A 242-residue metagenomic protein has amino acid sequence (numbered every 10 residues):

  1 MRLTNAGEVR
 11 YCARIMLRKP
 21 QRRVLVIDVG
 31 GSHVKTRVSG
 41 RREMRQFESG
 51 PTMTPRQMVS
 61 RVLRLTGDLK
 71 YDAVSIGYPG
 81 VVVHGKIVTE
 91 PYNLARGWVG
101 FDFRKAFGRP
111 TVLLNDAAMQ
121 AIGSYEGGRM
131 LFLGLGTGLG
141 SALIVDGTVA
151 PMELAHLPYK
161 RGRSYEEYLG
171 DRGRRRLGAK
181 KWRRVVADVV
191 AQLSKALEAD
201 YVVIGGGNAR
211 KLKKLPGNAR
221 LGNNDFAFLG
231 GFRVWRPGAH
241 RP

Functional and structural regions predicted by a protein language model:
L3, Y11-C12: Short, positively charged and aromatic/hydrophobic N-terminal segments
M16-S60, T148-R176: Short glycine-rich, Thr/Ser-proximal phosphate-binding strand/loop in the N-terminal lobe of ATP-dependent enzymes
V24-D28, A73-S75, M130-G134, V203: Short glycine-aspartate micro-motif
H33, L193-N224: Glycine-rich phosphate-binding loops at beta-strand->alpha-helix junctions
V34-V38, G80, I122, L139-I144: Short beta-strand scaffold segments in enzyme catalytic cores
G50-L63, G67-S75, G80-R129, Y168-L169 (+1 more regions): Glycine-rich phosphate-binding loop and adjoining helix at the ATP-binding site of ATP-dependent phosphoryl-transfer
F101, K105-Q120, V149-V185: Glycine-rich phosphate-binding loop plus the immediately following alpha-helix
G128-M130, T137-P158: Anionic-ligand binding region
